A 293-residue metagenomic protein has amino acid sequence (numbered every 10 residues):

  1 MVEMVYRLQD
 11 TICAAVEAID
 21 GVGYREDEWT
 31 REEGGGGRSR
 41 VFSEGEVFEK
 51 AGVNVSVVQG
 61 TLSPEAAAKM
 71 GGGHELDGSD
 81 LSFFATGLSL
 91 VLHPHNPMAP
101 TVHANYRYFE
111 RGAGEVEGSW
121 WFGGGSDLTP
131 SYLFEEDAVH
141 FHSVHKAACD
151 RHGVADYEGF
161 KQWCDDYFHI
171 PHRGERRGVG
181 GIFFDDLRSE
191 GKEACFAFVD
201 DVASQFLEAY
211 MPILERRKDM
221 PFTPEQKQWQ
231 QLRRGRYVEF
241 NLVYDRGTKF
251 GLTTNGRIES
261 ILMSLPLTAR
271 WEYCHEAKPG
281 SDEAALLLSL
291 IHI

Functional and structural regions predicted by a protein language model:
M1-E75, L187, G191-T223, K227-Y237 (+1 more regions): Gly/Pro-rich turn-and-neighbor structural signature
S39-G123: Internal mixed beta-strand/loop scaffold within catalytic domains of large alpha/beta enzymes
G52, F84-G87, W120-T129, E175-E193 (+1 more regions): Glycine-rich, often proline-containing surface loops adjacent to acidic residues and nearby aromatics that form
A66-A68, E193-A194, K249-N255, Y273: Short conserved micro-motifs at the rims of enzyme active sites and ligand-binding pockets
A113-F160: Compact, glycine/acidic-enriched structural inserts
K161, D165-F183, E215-S260: An amphipathic alpha-helical core segment
T253-C274: Long, contiguous binding/interaction regions
I291-I293: Conserved small/polar residues in nucleotide/adenosyl-binding loops
